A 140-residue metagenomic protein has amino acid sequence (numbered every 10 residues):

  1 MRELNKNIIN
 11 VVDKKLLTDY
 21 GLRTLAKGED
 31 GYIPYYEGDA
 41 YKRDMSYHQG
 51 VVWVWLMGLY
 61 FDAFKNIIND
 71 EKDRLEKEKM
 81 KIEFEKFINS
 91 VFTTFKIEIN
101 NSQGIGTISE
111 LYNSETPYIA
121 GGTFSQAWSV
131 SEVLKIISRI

Functional and structural regions predicted by a protein language model:
M1-I140: Acidic, mature catalytic/reactive cores of soluble proteins
